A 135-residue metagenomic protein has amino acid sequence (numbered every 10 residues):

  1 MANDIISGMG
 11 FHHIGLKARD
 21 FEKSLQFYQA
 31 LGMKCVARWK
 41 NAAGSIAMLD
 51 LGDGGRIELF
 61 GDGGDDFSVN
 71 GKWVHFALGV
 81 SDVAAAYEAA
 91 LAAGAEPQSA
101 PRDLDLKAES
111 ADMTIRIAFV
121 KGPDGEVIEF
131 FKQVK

Functional and structural regions predicted by a protein language model:
M1-E22, V74-V80, K132-K135: N-terminal beta-strand motif that seeds the catalytic metal site of vicinal oxygen chelate
A2-I5, M48, L91-K135: Vicinal oxygen chelate
G8-M9, G15-I57: Core segments of cupin and vicinal oxygen chelate
G10, A43-S45, K72, A111-I115: Exposed loop/turn and edge beta-strand positions of beta-sandwich/beta-sheet ligand-binding modules
F27, V83-A89: Short amphipathic alpha-helices within nucleic acid-binding modules
W39-A42, D66, A108-S110: A short beta-turn/loop motif at secondary-structure boundaries
